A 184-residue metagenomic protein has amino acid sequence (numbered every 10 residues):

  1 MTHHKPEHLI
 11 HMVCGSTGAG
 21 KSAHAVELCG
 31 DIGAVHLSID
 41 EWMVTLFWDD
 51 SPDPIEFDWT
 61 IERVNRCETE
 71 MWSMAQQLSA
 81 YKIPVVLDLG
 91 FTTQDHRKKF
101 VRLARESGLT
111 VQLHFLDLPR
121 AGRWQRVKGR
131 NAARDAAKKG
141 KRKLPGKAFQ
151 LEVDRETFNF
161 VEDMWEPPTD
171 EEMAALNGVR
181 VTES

Functional and structural regions predicted by a protein language model:
T2-I10, E27, D31, V35 (+1 more regions): Conserved GTP-binding G-domain of TRAFAC-class P-loop NTPases and closely related GTPase folds
V13: Hydrophobic anchor at the beta1->P-loop junction of P-loop NTPases
A19, A23-I83: Conserved substrate/cofactor phosphate-moiety recognition/catalytic segment in nucleotide-dependent phosphotransferases
D53-E56, A104-E106, R130-A133: Short, hinge-like loop/turn segments at secondary-structure boundaries
I61-E68, W72, D117, R155-E162: Amphipathic alpha-helical transducer elements in NTP-driven molecular machines
E62-V111: Glycine-rich phosphate-binding loop used to anchor ATP phosphates in small-molecule kinases, encompassing both
S107-G129: Conserved phosphate-donor/acceptor-positioning beta-strand/loop module used by diverse small-molecule
